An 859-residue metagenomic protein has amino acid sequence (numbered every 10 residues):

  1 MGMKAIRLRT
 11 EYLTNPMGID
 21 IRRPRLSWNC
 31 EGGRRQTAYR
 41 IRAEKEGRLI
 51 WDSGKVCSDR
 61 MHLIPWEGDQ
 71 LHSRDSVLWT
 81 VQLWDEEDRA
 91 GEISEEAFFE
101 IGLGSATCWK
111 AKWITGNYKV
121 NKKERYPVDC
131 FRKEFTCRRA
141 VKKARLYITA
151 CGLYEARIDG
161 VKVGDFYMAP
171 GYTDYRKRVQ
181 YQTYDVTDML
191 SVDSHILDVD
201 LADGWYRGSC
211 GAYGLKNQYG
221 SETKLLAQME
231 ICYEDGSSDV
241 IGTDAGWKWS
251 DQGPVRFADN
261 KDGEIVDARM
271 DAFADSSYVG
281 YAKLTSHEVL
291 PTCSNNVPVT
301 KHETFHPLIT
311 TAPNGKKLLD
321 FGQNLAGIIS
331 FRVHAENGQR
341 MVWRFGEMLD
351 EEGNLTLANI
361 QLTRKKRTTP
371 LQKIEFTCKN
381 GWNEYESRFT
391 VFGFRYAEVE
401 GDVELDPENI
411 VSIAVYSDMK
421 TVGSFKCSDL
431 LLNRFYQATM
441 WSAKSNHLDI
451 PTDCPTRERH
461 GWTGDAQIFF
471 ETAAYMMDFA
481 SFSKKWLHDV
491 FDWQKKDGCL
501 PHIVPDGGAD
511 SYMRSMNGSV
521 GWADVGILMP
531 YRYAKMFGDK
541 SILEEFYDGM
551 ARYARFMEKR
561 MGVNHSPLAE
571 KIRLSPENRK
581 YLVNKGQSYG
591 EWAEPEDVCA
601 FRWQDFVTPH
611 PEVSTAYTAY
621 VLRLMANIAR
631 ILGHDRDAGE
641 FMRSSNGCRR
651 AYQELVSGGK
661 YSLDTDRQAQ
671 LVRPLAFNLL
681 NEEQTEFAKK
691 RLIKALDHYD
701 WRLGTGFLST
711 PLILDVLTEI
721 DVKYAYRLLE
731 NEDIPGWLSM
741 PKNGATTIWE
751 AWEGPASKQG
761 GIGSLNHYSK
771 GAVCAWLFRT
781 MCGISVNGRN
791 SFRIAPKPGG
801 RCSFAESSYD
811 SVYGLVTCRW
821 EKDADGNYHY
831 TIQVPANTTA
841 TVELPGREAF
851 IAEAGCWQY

Functional and structural regions predicted by a protein language model:
G2-R457, D465, S481-F482, P501-D506 (+3 more regions): Extracellular/oxidizing-compartment recognition motifs
G91-E92, R207-S209, S238-G242, W343 (+10 more regions): Acidic/polar loop patches that form or flank catalytic/metal-binding clefts of enzymes that bind anionic ligands
K122-Y126, R145-Y147, V163, G171-Y175 (+18 more regions): Alpha-helix capping and helix-loop boundary segments enriched in small/acidic/polar residues
A144, I328-E347, E386, E400 (+5 more regions): Alpha-helical support elements that line or immediately flank enzyme active sites and cofactor-binding pockets
L153, D244-G246, S250-D251, E404-A438 (+6 more regions): Active-site acid/base region of carbohydrate-active enzymes
L197, E458, M476, G526-I527 (+6 more regions): C-terminal capping/lid segments that line or modulate ligand- or cofactor-binding pockets
N217, S221-L226, I241-F273, K283 (+3 more regions): Non-catalytic C-terminal accessory modules of carbohydrate-active enzymes
